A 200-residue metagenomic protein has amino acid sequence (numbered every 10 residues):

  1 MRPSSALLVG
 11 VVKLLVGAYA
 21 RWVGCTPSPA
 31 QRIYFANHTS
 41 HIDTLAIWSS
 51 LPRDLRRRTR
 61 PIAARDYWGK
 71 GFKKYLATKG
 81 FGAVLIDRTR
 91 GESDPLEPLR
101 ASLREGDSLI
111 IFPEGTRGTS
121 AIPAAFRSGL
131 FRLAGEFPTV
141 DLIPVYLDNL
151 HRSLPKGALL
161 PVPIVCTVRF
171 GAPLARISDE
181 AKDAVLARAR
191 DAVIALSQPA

Functional and structural regions predicted by a protein language model:
R2-H38: Helix-to-loop junction immediately C-terminal to a conserved catalytic motif
G10-V16, L85-R90, S120-A121: Short, flexible loop segments at the rims of nucleotide/cofactor-binding pockets, characterized by
V11-L15, L76-K79, L159-V162: Short, conserved catalytic or adaptor-binding loops enriched in Gly and charged residues
G24-T26, F35, I42-S49, A63-A64 (+2 more regions): N-terminal/domain-start segments enriched in small and hydrophobic, helix-friendly residues, covering either
S28-T89: Catalytic core of membrane glycerolipid acyltransferases/transacylases, capturing the structured, soluble-facing
A30-Q31, R57, E105-D107, V140: Short coil/turn segments at beta-strand junctions that form active-site/ligand-binding loops
A64-W68, G115, Y146-H151: Short beta-alpha junction loops
Y75, S108, S120-D183: A cross-family acyltransferase "interaction/gating" segment
